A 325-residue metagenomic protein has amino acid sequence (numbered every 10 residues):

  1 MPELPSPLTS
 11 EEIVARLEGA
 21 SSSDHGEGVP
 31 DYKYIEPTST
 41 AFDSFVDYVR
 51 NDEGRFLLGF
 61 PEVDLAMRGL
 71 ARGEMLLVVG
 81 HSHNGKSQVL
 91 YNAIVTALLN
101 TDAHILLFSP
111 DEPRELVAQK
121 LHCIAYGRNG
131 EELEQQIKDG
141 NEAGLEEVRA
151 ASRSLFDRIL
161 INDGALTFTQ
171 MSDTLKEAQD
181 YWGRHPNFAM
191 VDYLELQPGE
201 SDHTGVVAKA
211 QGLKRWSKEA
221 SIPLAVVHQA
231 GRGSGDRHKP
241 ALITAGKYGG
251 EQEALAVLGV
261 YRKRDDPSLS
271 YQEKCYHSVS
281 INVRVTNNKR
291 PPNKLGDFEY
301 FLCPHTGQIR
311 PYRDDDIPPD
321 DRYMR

Functional and structural regions predicted by a protein language model:
S6, E11-S22, Y32-S39, G127 (+4 more regions): C-terminal regions of RecA-like/P-loop NTPase motor modules
G19, S23-R128: The Walker A/P-loop phosphate-binding site
L65, T101-H185, D297-E299: Cytosolic-facing regulatory segments adjacent to core modules
R68-L70, L99-T101, A151-S154, D180-G183 (+2 more regions): Conserved catalytic network of the ASCE P-loop NTPase/AAA+ motor domain
N84-K86, P113-V117, F168, L196-E200 (+3 more regions): Flexible loop/turn segments at secondary-structure boundaries
A93, L116-L121, T174, G212 (+2 more regions): Alpha-helical scaffold elements adjacent to nucleotide-binding pockets in ATP/GTP-utilizing enzyme cores
L107, M190-V191, I222-Q229: Structural recognition of the conserved hydrophobic beta-strand(s) that form the central parallel beta-sheet of P-loop
R158-E219: Phosphate-binding/switch loop-helix module in NTP-utilizing enzymes
